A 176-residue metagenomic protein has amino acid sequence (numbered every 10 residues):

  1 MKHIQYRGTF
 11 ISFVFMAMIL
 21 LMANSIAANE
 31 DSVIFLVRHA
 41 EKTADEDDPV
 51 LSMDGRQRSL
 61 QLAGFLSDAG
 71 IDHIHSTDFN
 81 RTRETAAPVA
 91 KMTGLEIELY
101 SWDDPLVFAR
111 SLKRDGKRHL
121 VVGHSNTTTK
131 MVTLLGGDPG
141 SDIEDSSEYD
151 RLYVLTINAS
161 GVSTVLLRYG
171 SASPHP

Functional and structural regions predicted by a protein language model:
M1-Y6: N-terminal secretory signal peptides that target proteins for export/translocation
R7-T9, T43: Alpha-helical and His/Cys-centered functional microenvironments
I11-L21: Bacterial N-terminal signal peptides
A27-G116, T127-P176: Active-site-proximal alpha-helix that buttresses catalytic centers in soluble enzyme cores
R118-L120: Noncatalytic modules at the cell exterior or secretory-pathway interfaces, chiefly beta-strand-rich lectin/adhesion
V122-H124: Short beta-strand segments
